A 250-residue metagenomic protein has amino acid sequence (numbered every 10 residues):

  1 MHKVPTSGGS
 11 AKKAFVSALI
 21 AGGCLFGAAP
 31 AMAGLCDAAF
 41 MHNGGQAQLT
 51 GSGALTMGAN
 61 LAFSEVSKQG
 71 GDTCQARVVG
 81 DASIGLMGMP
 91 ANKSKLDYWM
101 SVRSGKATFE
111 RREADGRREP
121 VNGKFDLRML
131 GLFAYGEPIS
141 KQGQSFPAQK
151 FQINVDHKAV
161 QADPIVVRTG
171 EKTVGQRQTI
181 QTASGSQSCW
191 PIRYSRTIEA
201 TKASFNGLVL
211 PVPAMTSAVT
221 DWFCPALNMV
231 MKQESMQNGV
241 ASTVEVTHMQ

Functional and structural regions predicted by a protein language model:
M1-K12: N-terminal secretory signal peptides that target proteins for export/translocation
K12-G22: Sec-dependent N-terminal signal peptides
A28-A29: N-terminal signal peptide c-region/cleavage motif recognized by signal peptidases
G34-R118, V155-Q250: Acidic, serine/threonine-rich low-complexity disordered tracts
V78-G80, F125-L127, F146-A148, T173: Extended beta-sheet lipid-handling architectures
P120-G131, S184: Acidic/charged, solvent-exposed loop-and-adjacent secondary-structure segments enriched in E/D, K/R, S/T, and G/P
F146-H157: Membrane-interacting alpha-helical segments
